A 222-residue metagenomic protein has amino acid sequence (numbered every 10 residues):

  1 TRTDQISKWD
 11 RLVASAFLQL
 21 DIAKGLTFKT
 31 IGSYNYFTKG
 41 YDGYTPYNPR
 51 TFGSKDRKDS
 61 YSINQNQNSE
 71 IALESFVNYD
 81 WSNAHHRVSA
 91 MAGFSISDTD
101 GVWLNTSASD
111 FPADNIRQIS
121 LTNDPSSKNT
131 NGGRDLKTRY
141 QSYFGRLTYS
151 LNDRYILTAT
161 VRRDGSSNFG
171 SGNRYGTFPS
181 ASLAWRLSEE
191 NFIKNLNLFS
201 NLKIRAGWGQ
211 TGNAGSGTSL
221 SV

Functional and structural regions predicted by a protein language model:
T1, G43-D59, V102-N131, L220-V222: Surface-exposed loop/turn segments flanking beta-strands in extracellular/periplasmic regions
R2-G43, S62-S82, S89, G101-W103 (+2 more regions): Outer-membrane beta-barrel transmembrane strands
K24, A84-H86, D98, D153 (+3 more regions): Short coil turns and loop connectors of transmembrane beta-barrels in diderm outer membranes and organellar homologs
T30-Y36, A90-D98, A159-R163, L183 (+2 more regions): Transmembrane beta-barrel strands of outer-membrane/channel proteins
T38-G43, H86, T99-N105, N168-G172 (+2 more regions): Outer-membrane beta-barrel proteins
Y47-N48, I193-F199: Short, glycine/acidic-rich hinge or "gate" loops at secondary-structure transitions that mediate conformational
K58, R162-N168: Short helix/strand-bridging catalytic loops that position acidic/His residues to coordinate divalent metals and engage
N115, T177-W185: Feature captures outer-membrane beta-barrel proteins of Gram-negative bacteria and organelles
